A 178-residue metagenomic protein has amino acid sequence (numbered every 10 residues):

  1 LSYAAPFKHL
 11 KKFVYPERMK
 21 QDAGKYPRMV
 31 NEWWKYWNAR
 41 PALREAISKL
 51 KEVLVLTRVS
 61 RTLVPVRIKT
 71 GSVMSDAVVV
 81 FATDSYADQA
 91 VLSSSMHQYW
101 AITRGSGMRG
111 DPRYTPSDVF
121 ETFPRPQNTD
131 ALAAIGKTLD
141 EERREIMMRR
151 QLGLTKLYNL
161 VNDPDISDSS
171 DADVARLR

Functional and structural regions predicted by a protein language model:
L1-R178: S-adenosyl-L-methionine
